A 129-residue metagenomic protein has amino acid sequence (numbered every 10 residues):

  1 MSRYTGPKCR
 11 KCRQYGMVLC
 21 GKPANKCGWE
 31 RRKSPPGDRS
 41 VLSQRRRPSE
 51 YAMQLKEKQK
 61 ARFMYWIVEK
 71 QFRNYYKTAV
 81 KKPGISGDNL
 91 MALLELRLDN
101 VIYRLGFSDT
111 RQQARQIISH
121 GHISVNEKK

Functional and structural regions predicted by a protein language model:
M1-L105, K129: Ferredoxin-like alpha/beta domains used as RNA- or RNAP-binding modules
V101-R104, D109, Q116-I117: Extracellular-facing segments of soluble proteins and assemblies that are Gly/Ser/Thr-biased and enriched in aromatics
R111-K129: A contiguous pocket-lining binding segment that forms or flanks enzyme active sites
